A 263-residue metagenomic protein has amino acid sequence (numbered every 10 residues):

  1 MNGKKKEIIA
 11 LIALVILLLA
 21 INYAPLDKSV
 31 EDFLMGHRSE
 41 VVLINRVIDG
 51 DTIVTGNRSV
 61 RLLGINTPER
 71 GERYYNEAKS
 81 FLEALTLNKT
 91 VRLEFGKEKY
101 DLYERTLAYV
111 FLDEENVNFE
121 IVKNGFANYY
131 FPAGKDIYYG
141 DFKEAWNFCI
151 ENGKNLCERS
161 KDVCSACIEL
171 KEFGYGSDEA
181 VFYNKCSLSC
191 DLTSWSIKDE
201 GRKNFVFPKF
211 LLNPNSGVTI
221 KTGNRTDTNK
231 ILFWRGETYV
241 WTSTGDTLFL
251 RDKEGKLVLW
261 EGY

Functional and structural regions predicted by a protein language model:
N2-Y263: Small beta-barrel nucleic-acid-binding modules, primarily SNase/OB-fold domains and secondarily Tudor-like barrels
